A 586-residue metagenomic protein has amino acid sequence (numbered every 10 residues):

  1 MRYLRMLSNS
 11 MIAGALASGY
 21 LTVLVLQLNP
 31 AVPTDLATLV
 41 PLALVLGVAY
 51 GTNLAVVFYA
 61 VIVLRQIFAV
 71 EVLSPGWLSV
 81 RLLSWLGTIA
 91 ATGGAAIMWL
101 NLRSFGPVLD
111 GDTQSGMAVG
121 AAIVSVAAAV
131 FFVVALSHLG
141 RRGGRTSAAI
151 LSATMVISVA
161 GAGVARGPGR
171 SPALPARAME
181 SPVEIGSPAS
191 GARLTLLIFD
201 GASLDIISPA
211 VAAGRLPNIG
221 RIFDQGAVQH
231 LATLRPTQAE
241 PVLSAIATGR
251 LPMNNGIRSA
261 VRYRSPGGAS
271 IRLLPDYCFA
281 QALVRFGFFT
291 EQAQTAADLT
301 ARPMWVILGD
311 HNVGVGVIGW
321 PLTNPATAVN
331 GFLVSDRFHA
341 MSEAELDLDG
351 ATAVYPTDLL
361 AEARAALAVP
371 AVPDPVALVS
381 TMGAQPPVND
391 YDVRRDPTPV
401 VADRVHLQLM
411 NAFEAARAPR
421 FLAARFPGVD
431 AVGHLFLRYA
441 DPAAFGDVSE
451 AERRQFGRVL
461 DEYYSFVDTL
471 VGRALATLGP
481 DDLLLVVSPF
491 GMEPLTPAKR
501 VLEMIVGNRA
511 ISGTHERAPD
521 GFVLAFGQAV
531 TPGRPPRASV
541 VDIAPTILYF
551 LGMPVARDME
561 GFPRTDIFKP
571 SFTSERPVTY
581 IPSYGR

Functional and structural regions predicted by a protein language model:
R2-P175, R250-E450: His/Asp/Glu-rich, glycine-adjacent segments that coordinate divalent cations and/or stabilize oxyanion chemistry on
A37-L44, D205-V261, G314-I318: Short, structured active-site-proximal loop/turn typified by the sulfatase FGly-forming signature C/S-X-P-X-R
G167-H230, T237, V306, P321: Active-site-proximal N-terminal segment of extracellular/periplasmic enzymes that hydrolyze or transfer
E180-E184, D481-G527, R576-I581: Histidine-centered active-site microenvironments of extracellular/periplasmic hydrolases and transferases
G220-R221, M304-H311, G472, P480 (+2 more regions): Non-catalytic, well-ordered alpha-helical segments in soluble enzyme domains
V228-R250, I318-A328, R425-G428, F490-P494 (+1 more regions): Short, solvent-exposed turn/loop segments enriched in Gly/Ser/Thr/Pro and often Arg
T290-T295, D396-P397, G457-D461, A529-A538: Active-site rim elements
E493-A498, P535-D542, F550-G585: Polar, surface-exposed loop/tail segments that function as active-site lids or cofactor/substrate-recognition elements
